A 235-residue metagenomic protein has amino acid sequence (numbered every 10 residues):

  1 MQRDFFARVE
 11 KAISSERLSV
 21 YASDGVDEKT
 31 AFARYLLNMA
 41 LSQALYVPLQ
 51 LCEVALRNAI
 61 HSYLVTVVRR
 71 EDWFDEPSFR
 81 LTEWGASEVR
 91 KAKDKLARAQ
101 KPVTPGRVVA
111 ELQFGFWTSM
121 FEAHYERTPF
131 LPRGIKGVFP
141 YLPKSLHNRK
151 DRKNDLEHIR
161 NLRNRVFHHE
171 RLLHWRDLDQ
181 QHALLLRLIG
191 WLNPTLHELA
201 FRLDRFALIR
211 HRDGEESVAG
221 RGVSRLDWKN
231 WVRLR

Functional and structural regions predicted by a protein language model:
M1-R235: Amphipathic alpha-helical interface elements
